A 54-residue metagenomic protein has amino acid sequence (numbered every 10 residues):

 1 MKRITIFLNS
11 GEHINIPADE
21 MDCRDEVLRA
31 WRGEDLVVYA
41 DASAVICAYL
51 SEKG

Functional and structural regions predicted by a protein language model:
M1, A18, A42-V45: A broad structural signal for short, well-ordered beta-strand segments within beta-sheet-rich domains
K2-N9: A short beta-strand micro-motif
I6, L28-R32: SH3/SH3-like beta-barrel fold
N9-G11, D35: Glycine-centered tight beta-turn/hairpin loop motif at sheet-sheet or coil-to-beta transitions
I14-I16, V37-V38: Short beta-strand segments
D19-C23: Short, exposed beta-strand/loop patches in secreted or surface proteins that constitute
E34-G54: Short, mixed-charge low-complexity intrinsically disordered segments
